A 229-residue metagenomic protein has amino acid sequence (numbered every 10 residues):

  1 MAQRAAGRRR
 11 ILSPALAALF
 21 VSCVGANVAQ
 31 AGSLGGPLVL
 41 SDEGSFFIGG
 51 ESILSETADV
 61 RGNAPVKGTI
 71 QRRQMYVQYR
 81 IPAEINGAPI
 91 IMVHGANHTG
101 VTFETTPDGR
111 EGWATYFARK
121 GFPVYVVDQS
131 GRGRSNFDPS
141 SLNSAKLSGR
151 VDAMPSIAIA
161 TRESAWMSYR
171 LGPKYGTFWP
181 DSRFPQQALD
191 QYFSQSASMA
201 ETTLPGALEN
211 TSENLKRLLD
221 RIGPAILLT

Functional and structural regions predicted by a protein language model:
M1-R9: N-terminal secretory signal peptides that target proteins for export/translocation
P14-A26: Bacterial N-terminal signal peptides
G32-I85: N-terminal cap/lid segment of alpha/beta-hydrolase-fold proteins
G87-G95: Short beta-strand element of the alpha/beta-hydrolase
H94-T106: Active-site glycine-rich loops that stabilize anionic/oxyanionic intermediates across multiple enzyme folds
R110-F137: Conserved alpha/beta-hydrolase
K146-D190: Low-complexity, serine/threonine/proline-enriched polar segments
A197, T203-I226: Conserved acidic catalytic loop of the alpha/beta-hydrolase fold
